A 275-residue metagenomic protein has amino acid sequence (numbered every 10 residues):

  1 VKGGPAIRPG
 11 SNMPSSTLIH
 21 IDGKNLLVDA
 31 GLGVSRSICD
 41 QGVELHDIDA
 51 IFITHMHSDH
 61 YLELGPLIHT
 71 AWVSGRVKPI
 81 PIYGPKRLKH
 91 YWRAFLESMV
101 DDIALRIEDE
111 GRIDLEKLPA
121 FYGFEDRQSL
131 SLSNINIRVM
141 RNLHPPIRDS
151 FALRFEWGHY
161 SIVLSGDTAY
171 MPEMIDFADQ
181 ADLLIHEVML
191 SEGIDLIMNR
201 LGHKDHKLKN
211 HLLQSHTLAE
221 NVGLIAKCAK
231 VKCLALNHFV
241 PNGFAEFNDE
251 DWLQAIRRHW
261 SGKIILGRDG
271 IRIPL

Functional and structural regions predicted by a protein language model:
V1-A169, M174, E250-P274: Binuclear metal-dependent hydrolase catalytic cores
A152, S161, A169-R268: Cap/insert and terminal regions of metallo-dependent hydrolase folds
